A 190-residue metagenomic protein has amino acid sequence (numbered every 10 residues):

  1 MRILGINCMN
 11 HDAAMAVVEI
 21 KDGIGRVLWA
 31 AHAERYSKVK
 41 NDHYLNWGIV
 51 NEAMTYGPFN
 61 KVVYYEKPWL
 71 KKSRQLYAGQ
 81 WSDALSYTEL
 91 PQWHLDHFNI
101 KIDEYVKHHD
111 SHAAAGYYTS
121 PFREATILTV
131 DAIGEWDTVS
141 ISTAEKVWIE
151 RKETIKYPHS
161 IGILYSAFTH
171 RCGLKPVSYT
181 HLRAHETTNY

Functional and structural regions predicted by a protein language model:
M1-I3: Extreme N-terminal starter segment of soluble prokaryotic enzymes
D12-D42, W148-I155: Short glycine-rich, Thr/Ser-proximal phosphate-binding strand/loop in the N-terminal lobe of ATP-dependent enzymes
A13-E19, A114-A115, T138-T143: Short beta-strand scaffold segments in enzyme catalytic cores
A33-P58: N-terminal phosphate-binding loop and adjacent alpha-helix
E52-H97, K101, A114-A115: Short beta-strand-loop/turn "lid" adjacent to the catalytic site in phosphate-handling enzymes
Y105-L128: Conserved phosphate-binding catalytic cores of ATP/NTP-utilizing and phosphoryl-transfer enzymes
F122-V130, W136-K146: Conserved catalytic micro-motifs used in adenylation/nucleotidyl-transfer and phosphoryl/amide- and methyl-transfer
T180-T187: Conserved small/polar residues in nucleotide/adenosyl-binding loops
